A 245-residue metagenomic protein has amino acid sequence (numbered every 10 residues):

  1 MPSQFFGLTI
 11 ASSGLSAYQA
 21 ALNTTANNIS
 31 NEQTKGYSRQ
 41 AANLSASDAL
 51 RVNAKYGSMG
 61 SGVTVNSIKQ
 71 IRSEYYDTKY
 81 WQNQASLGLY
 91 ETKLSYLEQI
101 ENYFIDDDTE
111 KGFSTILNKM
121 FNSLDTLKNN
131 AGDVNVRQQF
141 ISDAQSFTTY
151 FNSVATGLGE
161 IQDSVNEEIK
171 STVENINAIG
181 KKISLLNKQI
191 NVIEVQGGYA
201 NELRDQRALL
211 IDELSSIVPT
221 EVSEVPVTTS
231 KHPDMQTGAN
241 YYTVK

Functional and structural regions predicted by a protein language model:
M1-F140, Q145, N152-S153, L158 (+2 more regions): Bacterial Type III/flagellar export signals at protein N-termini
N118, I141, N177, N201-L209: An alpha-helix initiation/capping motif
A144-E194: Long, non-coiled-coil amphipathic alpha-helical linker/lever segments that couple catalytic cores to other domains
L186, L210, I217: Short alpha-helical functional segments enriched in proximate histidine and acidic residues
I193-A200, R204-I211, P226: Aromatic-residue-lined binding/catalytic grooves and analogous aromatic/hydrophobic interfacial grooves in multimeric
